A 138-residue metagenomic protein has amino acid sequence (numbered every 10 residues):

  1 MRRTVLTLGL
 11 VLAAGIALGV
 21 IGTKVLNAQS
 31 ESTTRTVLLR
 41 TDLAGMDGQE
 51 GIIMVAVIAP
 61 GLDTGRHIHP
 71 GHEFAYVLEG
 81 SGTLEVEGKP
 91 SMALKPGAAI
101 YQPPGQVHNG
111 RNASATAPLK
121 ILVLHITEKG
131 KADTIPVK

Functional and structural regions predicted by a protein language model:
M1-G9: Positively charged n-region of N-terminal signal peptides that target proteins for export
L8-V20: Bacterial N-terminal signal peptides
G19, N27-S30: Boundary at the C-terminal end of the N-terminal hydrophobic targeting segment
Q29-V37, T41-I52, R111-K138: Double-stranded beta-helix
L43, I58-A59, G88-G105: Short acidic-glycine-tyrosine-enriched beta hairpin
D47-Q49, L62-Y76: A short beta-loop-beta micro-motif enriched in histidine and acidic residues
R66, L84-E85, H108-A115: Short beta-strand His + acidic residue motifs that chelate non-heme Fe in jelly-roll/DSBH and cupin folds
P70-G88, P96-A98: Glycine- and acidic-residue-biased ligand/ion/polar-headgroup-sensing regions
